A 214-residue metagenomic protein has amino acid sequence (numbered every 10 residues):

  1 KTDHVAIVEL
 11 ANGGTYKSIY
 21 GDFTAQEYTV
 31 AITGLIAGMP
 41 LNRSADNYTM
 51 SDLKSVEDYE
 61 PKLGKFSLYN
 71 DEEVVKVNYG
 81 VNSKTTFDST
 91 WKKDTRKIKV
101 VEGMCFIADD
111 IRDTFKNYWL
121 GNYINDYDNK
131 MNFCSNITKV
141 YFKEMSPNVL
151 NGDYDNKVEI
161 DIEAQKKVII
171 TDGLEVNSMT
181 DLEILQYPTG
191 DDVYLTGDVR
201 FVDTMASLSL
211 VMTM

Functional and structural regions predicted by a protein language model:
K1-Y48: A glycine-rich, acidic short-motif signal
M39-R43, N47, D52, E57-P61 (+1 more regions): Structured, hydrophobic secondary-structure cores that serve as assembly/anchoring elements
